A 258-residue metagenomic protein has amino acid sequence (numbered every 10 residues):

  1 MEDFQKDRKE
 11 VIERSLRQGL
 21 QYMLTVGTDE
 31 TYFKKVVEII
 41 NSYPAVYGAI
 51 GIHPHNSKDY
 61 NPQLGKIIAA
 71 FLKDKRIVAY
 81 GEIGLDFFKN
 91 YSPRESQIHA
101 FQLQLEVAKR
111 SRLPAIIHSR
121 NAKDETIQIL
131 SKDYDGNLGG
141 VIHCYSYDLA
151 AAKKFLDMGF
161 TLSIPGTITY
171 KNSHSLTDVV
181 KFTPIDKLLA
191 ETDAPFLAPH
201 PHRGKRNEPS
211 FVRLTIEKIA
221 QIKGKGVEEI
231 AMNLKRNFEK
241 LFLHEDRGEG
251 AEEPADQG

Functional and structural regions predicted by a protein language model:
M1-G258: Mid-domain alpha/beta scaffold segments of enzyme catalytic cores
